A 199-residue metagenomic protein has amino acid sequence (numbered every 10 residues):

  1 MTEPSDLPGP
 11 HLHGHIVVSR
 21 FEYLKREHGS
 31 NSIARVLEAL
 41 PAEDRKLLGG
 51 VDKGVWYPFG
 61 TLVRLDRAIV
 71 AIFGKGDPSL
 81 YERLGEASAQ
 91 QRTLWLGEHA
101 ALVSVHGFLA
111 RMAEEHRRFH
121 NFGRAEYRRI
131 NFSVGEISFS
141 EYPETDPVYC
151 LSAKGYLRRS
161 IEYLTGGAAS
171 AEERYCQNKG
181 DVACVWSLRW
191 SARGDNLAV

Functional and structural regions predicted by a protein language model:
M1-T93: N-terminal low-complexity or simple alpha-helical regulatory segments that function as activation/interaction modules
T2-G14, V18, R117-K154, I161-V199: Short terminal or interdomain "cap/linker" segment that borders an active site or interface and mediates
F21, K25, V70, A113 (+1 more regions): Generic solvent-exposed, charged/amphipathic alpha-helical segments that serve as macromolecular interface scaffolds
E38, L47, E115-R117, I161: Homeobox/homeodomain signature
V51-S152, A169-S170, Y175: Amphipathic interaction/junction segments at domain boundaries or subunit interfaces
